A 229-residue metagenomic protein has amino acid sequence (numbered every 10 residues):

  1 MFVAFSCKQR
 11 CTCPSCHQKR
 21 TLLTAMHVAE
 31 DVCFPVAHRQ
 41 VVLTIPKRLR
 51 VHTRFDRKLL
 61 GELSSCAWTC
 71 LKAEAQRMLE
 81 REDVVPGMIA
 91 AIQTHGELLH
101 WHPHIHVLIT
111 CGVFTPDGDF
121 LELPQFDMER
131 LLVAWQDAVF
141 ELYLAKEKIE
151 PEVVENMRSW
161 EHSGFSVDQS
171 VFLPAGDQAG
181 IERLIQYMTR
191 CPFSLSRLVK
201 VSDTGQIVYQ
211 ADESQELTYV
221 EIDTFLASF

Functional and structural regions predicted by a protein language model:
M1-F229: Beta->alpha loop/short-helix hinge microenvironment recognizer with preference for catalytic Tyr/His contexts
